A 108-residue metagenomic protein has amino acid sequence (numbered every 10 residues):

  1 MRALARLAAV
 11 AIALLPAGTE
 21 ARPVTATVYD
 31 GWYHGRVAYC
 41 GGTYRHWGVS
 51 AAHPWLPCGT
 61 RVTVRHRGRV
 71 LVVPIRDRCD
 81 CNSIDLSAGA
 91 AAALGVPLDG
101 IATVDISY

Functional and structural regions predicted by a protein language model:
R2-Y108: Secreted/periplasmic proteins
